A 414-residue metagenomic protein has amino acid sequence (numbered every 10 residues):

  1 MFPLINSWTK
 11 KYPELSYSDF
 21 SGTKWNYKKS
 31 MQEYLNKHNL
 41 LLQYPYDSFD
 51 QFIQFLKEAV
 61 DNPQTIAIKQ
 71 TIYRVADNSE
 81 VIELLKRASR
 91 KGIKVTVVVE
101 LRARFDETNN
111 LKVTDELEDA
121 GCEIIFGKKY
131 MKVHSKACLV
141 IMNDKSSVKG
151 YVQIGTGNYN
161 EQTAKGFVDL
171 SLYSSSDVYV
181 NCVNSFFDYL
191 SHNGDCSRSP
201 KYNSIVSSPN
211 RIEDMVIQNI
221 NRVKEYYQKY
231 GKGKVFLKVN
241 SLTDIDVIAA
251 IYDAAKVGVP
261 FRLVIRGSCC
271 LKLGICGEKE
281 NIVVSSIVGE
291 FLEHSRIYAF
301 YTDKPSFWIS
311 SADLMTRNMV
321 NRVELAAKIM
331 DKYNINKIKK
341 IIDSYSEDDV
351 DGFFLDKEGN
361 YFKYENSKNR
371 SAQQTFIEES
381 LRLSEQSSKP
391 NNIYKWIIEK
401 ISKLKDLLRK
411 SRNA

Functional and structural regions predicted by a protein language model:
M1-V235, D253-V257, G267-A414: N-terminal localization/anchoring segments of enzymes in phospholipid and broader phosphate metabolism
D244: NTP/phosphate- and nucleic-acid-binding module
P260-V264: Hydrophobic alpha/beta core scaffold segments
